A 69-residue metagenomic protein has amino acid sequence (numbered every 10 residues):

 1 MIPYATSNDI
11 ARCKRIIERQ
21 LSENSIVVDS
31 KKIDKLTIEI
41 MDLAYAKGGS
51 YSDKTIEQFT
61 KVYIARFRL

Functional and structural regions predicted by a protein language model:
M1-K31: N-terminal acidic leader/helix
E18, I40-M41: Generic hydrophobic/packing signal
D42-L69: Short, charged early-sequence alpha-helical segments and their helix-coil boundaries
